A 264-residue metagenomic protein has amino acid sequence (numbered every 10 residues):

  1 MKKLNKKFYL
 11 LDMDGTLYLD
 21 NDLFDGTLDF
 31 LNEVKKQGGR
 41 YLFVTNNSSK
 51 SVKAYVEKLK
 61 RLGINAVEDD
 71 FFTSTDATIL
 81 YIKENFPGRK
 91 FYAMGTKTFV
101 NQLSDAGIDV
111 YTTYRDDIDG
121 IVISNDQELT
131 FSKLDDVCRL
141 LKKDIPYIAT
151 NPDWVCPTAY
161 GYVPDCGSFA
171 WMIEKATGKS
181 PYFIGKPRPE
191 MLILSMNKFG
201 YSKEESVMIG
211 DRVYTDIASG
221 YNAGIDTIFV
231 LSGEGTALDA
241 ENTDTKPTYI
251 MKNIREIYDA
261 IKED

Functional and structural regions predicted by a protein language model:
K2-L11, L19-K36, K53-F72, I79-D264: Asp-based, Mg2+/Mn2+-dependent phosphohydrolase catalytic module
R40: N-terminal phosphate-binding loop and flanking beta/alpha elements of the actin-like ATPase fold
N47: Conserved phosphate/oxyanion-binding catalytic-loop motifs
